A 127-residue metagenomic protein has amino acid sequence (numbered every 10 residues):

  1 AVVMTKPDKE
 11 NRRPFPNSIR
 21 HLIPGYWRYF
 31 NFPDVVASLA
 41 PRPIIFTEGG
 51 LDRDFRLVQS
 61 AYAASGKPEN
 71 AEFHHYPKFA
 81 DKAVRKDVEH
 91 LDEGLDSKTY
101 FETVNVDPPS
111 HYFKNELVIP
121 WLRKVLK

Functional and structural regions predicted by a protein language model:
A1, T47-G49, Y76: Generic beta-strand/beta-sheet core signal
A1-A37, P41, A63-K67: Mobile cap/lid helix-loop segments that gate and shape the active-site cleft of serine hydrolases
V2-M4, L51-D52, A80-D81: Solvent-exposed loop/turn segments at secondary-structure junctions within structured extracellular/periplasmic domains
I19, S65-K127: C-terminal catalytic histidine-bearing segment of alpha/beta-hydrolase fold enzymes
G25, Y29, E48, D107-Y112: Hydrophobic alpha-helical scaffolding
F30-D34, R53, F113, L117: Generic recognition of stable, solvent-exposed alpha-helical segments in well-folded globular domains
N31, G50-A61: Short alpha-helix in the alpha/beta-hydrolase fold that links the catalytic acid
A40-D52: Conserved strand-to-loop "acid loop" that flanks and positions the catalytic carboxylate
